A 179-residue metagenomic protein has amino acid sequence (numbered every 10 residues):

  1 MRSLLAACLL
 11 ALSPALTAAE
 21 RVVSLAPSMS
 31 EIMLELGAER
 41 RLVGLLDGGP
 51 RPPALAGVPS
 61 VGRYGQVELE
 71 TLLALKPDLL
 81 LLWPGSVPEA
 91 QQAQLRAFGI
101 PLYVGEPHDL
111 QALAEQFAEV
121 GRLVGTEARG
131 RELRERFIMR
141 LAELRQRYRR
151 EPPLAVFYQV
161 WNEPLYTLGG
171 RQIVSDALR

Functional and structural regions predicted by a protein language model:
M1-A7: Sec-dependent signal peptide recognition, specifically the positively charged N-region followed immediately by
S13-P14: N-terminal signal peptide c-region/cleavage motif recognized by signal peptidases
A18-R21, L79, E89-Y166: Extracytoplasmic substrate-binding proteins
E20-Q91: A short, structured surface patch at a secondary-structure boundary
P27, E31-L34, V43, P59 (+8 more regions): Solvent-exposed, polar/charged alpha-helical surfaces in well-ordered, non-transmembrane soluble domains, broadly
G37, L73-A74, R96-A97, R149-E151 (+1 more regions): Extracellular/periplasmic catalytic domains that process cell-envelope and extracellular macromolecules
D47-R51, T167-R179: Alpha-helical, coiled-coil/dimerization segments enriched in small aliphatic residues
